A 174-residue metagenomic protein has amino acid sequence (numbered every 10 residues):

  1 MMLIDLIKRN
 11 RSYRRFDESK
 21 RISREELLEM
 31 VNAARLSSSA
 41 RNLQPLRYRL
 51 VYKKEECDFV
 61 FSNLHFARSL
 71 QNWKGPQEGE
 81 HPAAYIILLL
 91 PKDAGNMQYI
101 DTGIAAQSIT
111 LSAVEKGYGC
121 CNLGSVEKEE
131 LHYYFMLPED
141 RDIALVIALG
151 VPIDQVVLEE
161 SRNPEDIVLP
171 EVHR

Functional and structural regions predicted by a protein language model:
M1-L3: Absolute protein N-terminus
D5-L6, Y13, R21, V146-R174: C-terminal helix-cap and adjacent tail motif
Y13-E29: A short N-terminal beta-strand-loop micro-motif at the entrance of redox/enzyme domains
E26-L28, N32, S39-A105: Glycine/small-residue-rich phosphate/adenosyl-binding loop
A34, I86, K92-Y134: Small-aliphatic-rich amphipathic alpha-helix that forms the alpha element of a beta-alpha
Q44, Y118-N122, D142-I143: A short coil-to-beta-strand element that immediately follows conserved catalytic motifs
R47, V126-K128, L145: Residue-level "edge-of-site" marker
S69, K74-H81, L137-R162: A glycine-rich helix N-cap at a beta->alpha junction
